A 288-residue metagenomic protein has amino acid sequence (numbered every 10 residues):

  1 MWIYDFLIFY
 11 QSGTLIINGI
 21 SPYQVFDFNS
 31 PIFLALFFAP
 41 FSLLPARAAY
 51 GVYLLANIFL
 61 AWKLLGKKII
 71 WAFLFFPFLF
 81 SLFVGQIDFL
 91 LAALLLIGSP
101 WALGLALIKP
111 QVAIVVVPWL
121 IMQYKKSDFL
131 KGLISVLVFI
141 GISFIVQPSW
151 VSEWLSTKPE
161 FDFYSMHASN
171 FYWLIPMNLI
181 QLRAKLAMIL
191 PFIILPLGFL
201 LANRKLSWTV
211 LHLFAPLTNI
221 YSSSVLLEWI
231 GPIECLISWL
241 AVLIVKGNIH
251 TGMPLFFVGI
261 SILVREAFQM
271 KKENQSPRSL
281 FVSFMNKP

Functional and structural regions predicted by a protein language model:
M1-P100, I121-F257, E266-P288: Primarily membrane-embedded glycan-assembly and transfer machineries that use lipid-linked glycans
A102-I121, L217: Transmembrane helices and adjacent periplasmic/lumenal helix-loop junctions of polyprenol-phosphate-dependent
